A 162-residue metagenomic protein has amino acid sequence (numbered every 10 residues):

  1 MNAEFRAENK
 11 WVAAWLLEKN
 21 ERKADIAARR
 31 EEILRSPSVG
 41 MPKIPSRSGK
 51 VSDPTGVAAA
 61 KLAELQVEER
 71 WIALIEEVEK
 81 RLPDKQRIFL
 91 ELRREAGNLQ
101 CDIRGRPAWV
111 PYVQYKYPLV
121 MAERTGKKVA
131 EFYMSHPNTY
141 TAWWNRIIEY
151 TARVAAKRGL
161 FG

Functional and structural regions predicted by a protein language model:
M1-R81, A155-G162: N-terminal interaction/assembly modules
A73, K80, D84-I88, N138 (+2 more regions): Generic detection of well-ordered alpha-helical segments
I75, V110, G126: Generic structural marker for isolated residues within well-ordered, non-membrane alpha-helices of soluble domains
R81-M121: Short amphipathic alpha helix immediately N-terminal
P118-E123, K127-K157: DNA-recognition helix of helix-turn-helix
